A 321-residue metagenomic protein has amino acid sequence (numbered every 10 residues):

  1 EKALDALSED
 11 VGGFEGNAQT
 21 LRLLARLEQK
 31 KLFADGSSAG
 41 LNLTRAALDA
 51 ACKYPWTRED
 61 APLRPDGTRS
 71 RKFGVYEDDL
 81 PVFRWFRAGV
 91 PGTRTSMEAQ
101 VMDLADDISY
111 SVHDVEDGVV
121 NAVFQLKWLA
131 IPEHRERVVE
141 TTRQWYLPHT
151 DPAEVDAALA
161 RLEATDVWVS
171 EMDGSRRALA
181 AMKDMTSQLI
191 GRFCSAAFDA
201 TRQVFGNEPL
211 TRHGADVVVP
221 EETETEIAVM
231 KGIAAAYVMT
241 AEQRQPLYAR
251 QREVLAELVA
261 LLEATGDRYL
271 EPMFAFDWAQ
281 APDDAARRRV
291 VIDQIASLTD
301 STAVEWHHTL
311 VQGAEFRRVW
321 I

Functional and structural regions predicted by a protein language model:
E1-K183: Sequence-structural signature of the catalytic-core scaffold of metal-dependent phosphohydrolases that act on
L4, L23-L24, F193, L258 (+1 more regions): Buried hydrophobic packing segments
T20, L255, I295: A residue-level signal for conserved active-site and pocket-lining positions in enzyme catalytic cores
R87, A105, S109-V112, C194 (+4 more regions): A structural signal for well-ordered alpha-helices, especially hydrophobic packing surfaces of coiled-coils
D114-D117, N121-K127, F205, H307-V311 (+1 more regions): Composition- and surface-driven signal marking solvent-exposed, interaction-prone regions in large proteins
V115-V120, F198-T201, T265, S301-E305: Short helix-capping/linker segments at secondary-structure and domain boundaries
R143, L147-A286, L298: C-terminal subdomains that position terminal phosphate/3'-OH groups for nucleotidyl transfer/ligation, primarily on
R268, P272-I321: C-terminal amphipathic alpha-helical interaction region
